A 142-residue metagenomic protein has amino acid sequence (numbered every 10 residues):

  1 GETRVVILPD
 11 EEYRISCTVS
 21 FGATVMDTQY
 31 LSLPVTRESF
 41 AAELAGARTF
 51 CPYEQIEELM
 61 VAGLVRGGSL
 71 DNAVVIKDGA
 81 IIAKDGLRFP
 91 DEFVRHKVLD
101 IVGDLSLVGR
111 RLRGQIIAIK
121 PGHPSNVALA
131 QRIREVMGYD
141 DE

Functional and structural regions predicted by a protein language model:
G1-E142: Short acidic-hydrophobic catalytic motif
